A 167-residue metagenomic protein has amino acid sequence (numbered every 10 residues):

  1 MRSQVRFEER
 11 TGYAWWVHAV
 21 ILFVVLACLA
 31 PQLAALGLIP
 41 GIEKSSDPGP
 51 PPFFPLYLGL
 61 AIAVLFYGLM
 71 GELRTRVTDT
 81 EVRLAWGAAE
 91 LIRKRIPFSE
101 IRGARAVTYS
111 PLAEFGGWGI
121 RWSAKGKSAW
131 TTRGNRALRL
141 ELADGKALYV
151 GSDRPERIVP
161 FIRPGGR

Functional and structural regions predicted by a protein language model:
M1-G49, A129-W130, L142, A147: N-terminal membrane-targeting/pre-transmembrane regions
G49-Y57: Interfacial helix-start motif at the membrane-water boundary
L56-E72: Transmembrane alpha-helices and immediately adjacent membrane-cytoplasm interface residues in multi-pass integral
G71-G87: Membrane-helix interface/capping segments
D79, F98, P155: ATP/adenylate-binding site constellation spanning eukaryotic-like Ser/Thr protein kinases, ABC-transporter
L84-Y149: Non-transmembrane, membrane-adjacent beta-strand/coil modules in membrane-associated proteins and peripheral
L148-R167: Cytosol-/stroma-facing membrane-proximal "stalk/adaptor" domains immediately downstream of transmembrane anchors
